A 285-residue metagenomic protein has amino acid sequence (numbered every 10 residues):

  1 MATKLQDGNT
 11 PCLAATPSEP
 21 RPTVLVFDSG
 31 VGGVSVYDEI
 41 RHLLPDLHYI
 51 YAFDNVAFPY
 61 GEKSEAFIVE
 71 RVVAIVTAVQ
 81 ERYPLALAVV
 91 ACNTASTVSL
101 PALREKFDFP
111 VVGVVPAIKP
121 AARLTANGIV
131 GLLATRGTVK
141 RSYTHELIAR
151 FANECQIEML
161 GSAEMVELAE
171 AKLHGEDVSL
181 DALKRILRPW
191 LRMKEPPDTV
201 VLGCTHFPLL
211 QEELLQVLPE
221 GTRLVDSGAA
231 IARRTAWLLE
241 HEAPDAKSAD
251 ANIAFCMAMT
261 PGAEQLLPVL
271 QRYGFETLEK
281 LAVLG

Functional and structural regions predicted by a protein language model:
A2-G285: Non-catalytic structural scaffold of enzyme domains
